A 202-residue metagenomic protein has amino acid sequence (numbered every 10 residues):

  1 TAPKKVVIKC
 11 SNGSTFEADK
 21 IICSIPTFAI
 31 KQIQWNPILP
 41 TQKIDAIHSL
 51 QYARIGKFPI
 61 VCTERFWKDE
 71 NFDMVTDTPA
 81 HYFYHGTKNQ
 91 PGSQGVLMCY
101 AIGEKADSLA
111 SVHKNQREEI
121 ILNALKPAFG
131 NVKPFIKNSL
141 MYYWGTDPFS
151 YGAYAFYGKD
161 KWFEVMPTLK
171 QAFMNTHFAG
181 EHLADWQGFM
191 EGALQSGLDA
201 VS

Functional and structural regions predicted by a protein language model:
T1-F16: Conserved beta-strand-loop-beta-strand element in the redox core of flavoprotein oxidoreductases
K5-V7, S24, I33, R54 (+1 more regions): Conserved flavin/dinucleotide-binding core of flavoenzymes
S11, V61-T63, I102: Solvent-exposed residues in well-ordered beta-strands and their adjoining turns, especially edge/terminal strands
N12, K20-P26, E64, Y143: Short, flexible loop/turn elements at secondary-structure junctions
D19-Q42, P59: Flavin (primarily FAD) binding-site architecture
F28, R65, A128: Phosphate/oxyanion-binding loops and surfaces in catalytic or ligand/nucleic-acid-binding neighborhoods
Q42-D69: Central beta-strand plus flanking loop segment that forms part of the substrate or channel wall within the catalytic
